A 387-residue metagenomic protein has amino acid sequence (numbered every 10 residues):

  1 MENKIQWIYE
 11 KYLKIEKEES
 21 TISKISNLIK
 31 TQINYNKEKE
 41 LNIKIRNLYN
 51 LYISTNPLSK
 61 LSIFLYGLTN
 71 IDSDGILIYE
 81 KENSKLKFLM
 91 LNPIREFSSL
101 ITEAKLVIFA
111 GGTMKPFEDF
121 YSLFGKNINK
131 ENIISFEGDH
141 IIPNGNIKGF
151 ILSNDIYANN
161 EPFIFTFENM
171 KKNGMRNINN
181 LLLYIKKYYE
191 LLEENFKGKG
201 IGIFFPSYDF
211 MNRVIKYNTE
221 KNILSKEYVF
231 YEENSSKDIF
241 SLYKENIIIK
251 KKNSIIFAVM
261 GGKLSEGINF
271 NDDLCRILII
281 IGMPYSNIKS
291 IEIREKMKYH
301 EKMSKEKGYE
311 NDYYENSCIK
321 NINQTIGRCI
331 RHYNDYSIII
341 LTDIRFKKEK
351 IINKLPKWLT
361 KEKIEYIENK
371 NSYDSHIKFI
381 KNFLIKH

Functional and structural regions predicted by a protein language model:
M1-H387: ASCE RecA-like P-loop NTPase motor cores that couple ATP hydrolysis to mechanical translocation on nucleic acids
